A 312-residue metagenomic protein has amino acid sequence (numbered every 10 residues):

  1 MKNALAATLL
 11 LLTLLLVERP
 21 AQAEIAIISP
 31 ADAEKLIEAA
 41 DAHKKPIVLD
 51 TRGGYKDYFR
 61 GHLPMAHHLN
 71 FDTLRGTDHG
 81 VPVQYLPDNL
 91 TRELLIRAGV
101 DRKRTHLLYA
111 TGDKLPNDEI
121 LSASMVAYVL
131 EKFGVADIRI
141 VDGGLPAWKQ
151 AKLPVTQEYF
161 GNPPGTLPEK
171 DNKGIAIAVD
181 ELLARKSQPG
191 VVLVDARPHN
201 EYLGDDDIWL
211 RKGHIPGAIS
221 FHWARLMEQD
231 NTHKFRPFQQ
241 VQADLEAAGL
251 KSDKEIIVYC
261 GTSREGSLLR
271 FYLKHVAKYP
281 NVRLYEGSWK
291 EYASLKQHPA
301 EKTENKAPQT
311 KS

Functional and structural regions predicted by a protein language model:
A6-V17: Bacterial N-terminal signal peptides
E18-A23: Sec/Tat signal peptide C-region and signal peptidase I cleavage site
E24-K103, T111-D113, R185-A248, S252 (+1 more regions): Positively charged, proline/Ser/Thr-rich regional signature most characteristic of the Rhodanese/CDC25-like
I27-P30, L145-P216, Q297-S312: Active-site neighborhoods of enzymes that stabilize oxyanions during catalysis
A33, A66, L130, W148 (+4 more regions): Terminal peptide-recognition signature
D88-E181, E265-V282, G287: Thiolate-centered catalytic microenvironments shared by cysteine-dependent enzyme domains
H233, A243, A248-N305: C-terminal soluble interaction/assembly domains
